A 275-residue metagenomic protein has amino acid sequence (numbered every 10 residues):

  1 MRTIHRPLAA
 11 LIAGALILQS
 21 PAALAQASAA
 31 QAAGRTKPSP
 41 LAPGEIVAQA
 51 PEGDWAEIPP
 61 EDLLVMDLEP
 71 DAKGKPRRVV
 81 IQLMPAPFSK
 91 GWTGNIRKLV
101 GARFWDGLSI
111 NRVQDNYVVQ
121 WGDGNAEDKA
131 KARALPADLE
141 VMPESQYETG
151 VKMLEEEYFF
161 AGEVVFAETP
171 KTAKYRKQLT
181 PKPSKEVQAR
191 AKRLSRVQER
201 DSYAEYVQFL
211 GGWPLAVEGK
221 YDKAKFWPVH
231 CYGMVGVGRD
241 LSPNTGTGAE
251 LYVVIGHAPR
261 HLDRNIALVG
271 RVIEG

Functional and structural regions predicted by a protein language model:
M1-L11: Bacterial N-terminal signal peptides that target proteins for export
A25-E274: Cyclophilin-like peptidyl-prolyl cis-trans isomerases
